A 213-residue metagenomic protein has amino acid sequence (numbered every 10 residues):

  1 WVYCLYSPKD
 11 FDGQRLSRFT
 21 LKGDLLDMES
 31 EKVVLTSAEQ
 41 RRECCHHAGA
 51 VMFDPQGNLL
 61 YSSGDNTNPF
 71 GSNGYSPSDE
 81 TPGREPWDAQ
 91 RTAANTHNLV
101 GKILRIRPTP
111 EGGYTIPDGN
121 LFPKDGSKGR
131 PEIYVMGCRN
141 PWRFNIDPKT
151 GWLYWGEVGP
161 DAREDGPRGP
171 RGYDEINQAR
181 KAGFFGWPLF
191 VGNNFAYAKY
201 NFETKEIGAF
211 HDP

Functional and structural regions predicted by a protein language model:
W1-F11: Hydrophobic or amphipathic alpha-helical targeting/insertion segments
W1-V2, E31, Q56-L59, K149-G151: Loop/turn elements at helix/coil->beta-strand transitions in domains of secreted/extracellular proteins
W1-Y3, T36, W87: Short acidic, glycine/Ser/Thr-rich loop/turn "cap" segments at secondary-structure junctions
V2-C4, Y61-S62, W155-G156: Residue position within the beta-strands of beta-propeller blades
C4, C44-C45, C138: Generic recognition of cysteine residues
S7-K9, G23, P160: Short polar/acidic secondary-structure junctions
D12-M52: Asp-box/WD-like beta-propeller blade repeats and closely related beta-sheet repeat scaffolds
R15, L21, A48, Q56 (+1 more regions): Beta-propeller domain segments
